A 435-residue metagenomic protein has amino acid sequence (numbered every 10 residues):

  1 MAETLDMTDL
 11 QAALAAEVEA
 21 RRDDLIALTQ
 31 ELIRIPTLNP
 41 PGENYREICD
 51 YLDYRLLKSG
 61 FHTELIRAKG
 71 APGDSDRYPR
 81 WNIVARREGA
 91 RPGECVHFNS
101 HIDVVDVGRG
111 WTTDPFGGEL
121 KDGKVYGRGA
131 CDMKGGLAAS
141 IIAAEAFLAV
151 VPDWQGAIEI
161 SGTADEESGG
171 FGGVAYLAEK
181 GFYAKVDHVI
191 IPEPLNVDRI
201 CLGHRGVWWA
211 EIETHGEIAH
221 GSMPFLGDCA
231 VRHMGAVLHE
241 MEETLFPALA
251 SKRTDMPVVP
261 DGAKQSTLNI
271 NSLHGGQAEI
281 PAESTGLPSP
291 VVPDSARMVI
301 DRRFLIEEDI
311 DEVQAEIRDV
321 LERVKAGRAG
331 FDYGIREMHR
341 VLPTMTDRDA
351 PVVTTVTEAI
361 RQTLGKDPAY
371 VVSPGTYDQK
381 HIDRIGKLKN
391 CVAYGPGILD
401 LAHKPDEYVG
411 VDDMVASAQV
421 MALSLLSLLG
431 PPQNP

Functional and structural regions predicted by a protein language model:
M1-Q11, T37, D74, L202 (+1 more regions): Metal-dependent amide/peptide-bond hydrolase catalytic core, centered on the "pita-bread" metallohydrolase fold
A2-V125, A149-W154, I398: Acidic/His- and Gly-rich active-site-bordering loop/insert found across diverse amide/peptide-bond hydrolases
L32, P36, L56, E193 (+2 more regions): Residue-level signal for inorganic ion chemistry
S59, V150-W154, F182-Y183, V324-G330: Short helix-capping segments at alpha-helix termini
E64, H97, E159-S161, G334: A structural signal for isolated positions on well-ordered beta-strands in alpha/beta enzyme cores
A68, S161-D165, L273, M338-R340: Short loop/turn motifs enriched for small/polar and acidic residues
E94-V96, K124, E159, D187-V189 (+2 more regions): Structural motif
V125, C131, G135-L245, G262-K264 (+1 more regions): Fold-level recognition of mixed alpha/beta catalytic cores in primary-metabolism enzymes, strongest
